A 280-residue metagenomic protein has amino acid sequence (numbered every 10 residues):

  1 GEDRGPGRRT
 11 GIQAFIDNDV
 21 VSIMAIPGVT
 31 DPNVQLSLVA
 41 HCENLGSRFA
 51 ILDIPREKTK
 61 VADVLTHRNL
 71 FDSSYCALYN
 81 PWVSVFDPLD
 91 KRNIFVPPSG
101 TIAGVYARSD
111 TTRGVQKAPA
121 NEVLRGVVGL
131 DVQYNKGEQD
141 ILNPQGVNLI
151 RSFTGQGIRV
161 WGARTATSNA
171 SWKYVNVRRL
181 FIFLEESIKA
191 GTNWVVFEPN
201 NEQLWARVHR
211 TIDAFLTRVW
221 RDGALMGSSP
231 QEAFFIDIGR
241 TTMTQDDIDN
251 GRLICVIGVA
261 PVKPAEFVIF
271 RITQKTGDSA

Functional and structural regions predicted by a protein language model:
R4-A280: Structured, hydrophobic secondary-structure cores that serve as assembly/anchoring elements
